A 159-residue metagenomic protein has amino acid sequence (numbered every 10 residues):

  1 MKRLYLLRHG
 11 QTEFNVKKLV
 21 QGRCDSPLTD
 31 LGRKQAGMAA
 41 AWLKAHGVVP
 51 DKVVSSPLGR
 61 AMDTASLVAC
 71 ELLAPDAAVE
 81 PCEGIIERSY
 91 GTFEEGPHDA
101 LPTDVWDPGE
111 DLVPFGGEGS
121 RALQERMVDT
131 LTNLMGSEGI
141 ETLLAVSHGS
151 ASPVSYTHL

Functional and structural regions predicted by a protein language model:
M1-L4: Extreme N-terminal starter segment of soluble prokaryotic enzymes
H9, H148: Short, conserved phosphate/pyrophosphate- and ester-handling motifs at nucleotide-, phospho-/glycolipid
Q11-M62, G116-V128: Loop-to-helix element that buttresses phosphate recognition and phosphoryl-transfer chemistry
M38-T103: Phosphate-coordination/substrate-recognition cap region in phosphate-metabolizing enzymes
H46-V48, L134-I140: Glycine-rich phosphate-binding loop signature in dinucleotide/nucleotide-binding domains
T103-A122: Short glycine/proline- and acidic residue-enriched helix-loop micro-motifs that form flexible lids or anion-recognition
G149-P153: GST superfamily/GST-like fold recognition
T157-H158: Conserved small/polar residues in nucleotide/adenosyl-binding loops
